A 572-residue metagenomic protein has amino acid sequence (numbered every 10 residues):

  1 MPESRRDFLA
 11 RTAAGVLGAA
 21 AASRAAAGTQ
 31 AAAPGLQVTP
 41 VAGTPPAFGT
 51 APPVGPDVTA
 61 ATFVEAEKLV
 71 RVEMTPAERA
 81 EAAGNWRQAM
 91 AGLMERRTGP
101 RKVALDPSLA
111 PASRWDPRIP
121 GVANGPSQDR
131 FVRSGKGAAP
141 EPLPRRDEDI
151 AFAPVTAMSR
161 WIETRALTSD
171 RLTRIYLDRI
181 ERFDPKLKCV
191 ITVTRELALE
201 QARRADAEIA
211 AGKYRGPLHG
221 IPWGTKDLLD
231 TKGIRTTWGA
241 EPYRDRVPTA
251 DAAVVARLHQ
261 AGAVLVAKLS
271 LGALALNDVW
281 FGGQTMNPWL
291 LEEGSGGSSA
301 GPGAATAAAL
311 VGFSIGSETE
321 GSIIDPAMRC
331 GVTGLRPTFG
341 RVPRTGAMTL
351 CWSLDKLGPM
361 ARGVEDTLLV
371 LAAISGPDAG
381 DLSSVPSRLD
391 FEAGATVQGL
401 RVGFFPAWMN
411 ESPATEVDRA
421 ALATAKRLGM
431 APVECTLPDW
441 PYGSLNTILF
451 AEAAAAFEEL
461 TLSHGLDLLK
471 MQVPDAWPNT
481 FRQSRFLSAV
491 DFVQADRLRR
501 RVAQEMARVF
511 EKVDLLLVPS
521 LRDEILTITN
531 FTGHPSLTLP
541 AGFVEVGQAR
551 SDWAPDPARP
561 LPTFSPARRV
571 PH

Functional and structural regions predicted by a protein language model:
M1-L17: N-terminal secretory signal peptides and thylakoid transit peptides that target proteins across membranes
S23-T75, A80, R101-S108, E392 (+1 more regions): C-terminal segment of N-terminal export signals and the immediately downstream linker at the start of the mature
A66-E67, G239-A240, P288, S298 (+2 more regions): Flexible glycine/proline-enriched surface loops and loop-helix/loop-strand junctions
M74-E320, T338, A423-K426, Q504: Gly/Ser-rich catalytic/binding loops embedded in alpha/beta enzyme cores
S127, K136-E141, R336-R419, S463: A short helix-breaking turn/cap at a secondary-structure junction
K136-E148, H219-W238, A393-P406, T447-Q504 (+1 more regions): Short helix-loop capping/hinge segments that flank enzyme active sites or metal/cofactor-binding pockets
R165, G220, Q260, V264-A267 (+7 more regions): Glycine-rich, small-residue loops and helix-cap segments that act as flexible hinges at active-site edges
A166, R171-L177, R203, F391-E392 (+3 more regions): Acyltransferase
